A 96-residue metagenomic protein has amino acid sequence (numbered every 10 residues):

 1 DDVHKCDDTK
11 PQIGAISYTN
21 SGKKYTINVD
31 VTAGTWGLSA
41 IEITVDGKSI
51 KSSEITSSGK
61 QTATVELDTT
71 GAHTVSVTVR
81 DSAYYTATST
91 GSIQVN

Functional and structural regions predicted by a protein language model:
D1, T86-Q94: Edge beta-strands of extracellular beta-sandwich domains
D2-Q12: Proline/serine/threonine-rich low-complexity linkers at boundaries of modular beta-sandwich domains
K23-I27: Structural beta-strand segments of beta-rich domains
T32-V45: Solvent-exposed loop/turn segments flanking beta-strands in beta-repeat/beta-sandwich domains
S52-G59: Short beta-strand segments within Ig-like beta-sandwich modules, predominantly Fibronectin type-III
G59-V65: Short strand-edge motifs at loop-to-beta-strand transitions and within beta-strands of extracellular beta-rich domains
G71-V75: Exposed beta-strand face motif in extracellular beta-rich ectodomains
